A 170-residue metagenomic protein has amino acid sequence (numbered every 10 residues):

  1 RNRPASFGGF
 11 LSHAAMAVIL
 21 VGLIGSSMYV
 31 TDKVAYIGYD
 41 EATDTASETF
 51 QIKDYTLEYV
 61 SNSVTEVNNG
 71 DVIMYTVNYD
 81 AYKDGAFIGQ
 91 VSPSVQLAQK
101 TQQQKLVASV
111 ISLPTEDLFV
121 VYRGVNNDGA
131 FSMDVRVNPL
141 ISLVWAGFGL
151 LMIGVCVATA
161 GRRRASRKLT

Functional and structural regions predicted by a protein language model:
R1-T170: Solvent-exposed, non-transmembrane regions of integral membrane proteins
